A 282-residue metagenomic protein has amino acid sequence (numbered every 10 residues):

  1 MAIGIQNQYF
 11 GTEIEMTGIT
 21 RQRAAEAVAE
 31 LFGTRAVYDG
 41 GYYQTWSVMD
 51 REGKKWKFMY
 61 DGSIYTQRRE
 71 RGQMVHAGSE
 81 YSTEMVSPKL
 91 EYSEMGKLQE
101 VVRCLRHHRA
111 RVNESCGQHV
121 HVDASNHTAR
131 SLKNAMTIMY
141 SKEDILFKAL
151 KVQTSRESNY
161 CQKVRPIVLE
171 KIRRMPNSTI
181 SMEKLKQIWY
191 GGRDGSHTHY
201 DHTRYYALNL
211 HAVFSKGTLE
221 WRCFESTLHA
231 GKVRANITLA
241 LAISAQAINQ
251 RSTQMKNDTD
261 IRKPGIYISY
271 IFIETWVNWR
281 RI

Functional and structural regions predicted by a protein language model:
M1-R111, S125-I282: C-terminal accessory/tail domains of diverse enzymes
G117: C-terminal substrate-recognition regions of SAM-dependent nucleic acid methyltransferases
